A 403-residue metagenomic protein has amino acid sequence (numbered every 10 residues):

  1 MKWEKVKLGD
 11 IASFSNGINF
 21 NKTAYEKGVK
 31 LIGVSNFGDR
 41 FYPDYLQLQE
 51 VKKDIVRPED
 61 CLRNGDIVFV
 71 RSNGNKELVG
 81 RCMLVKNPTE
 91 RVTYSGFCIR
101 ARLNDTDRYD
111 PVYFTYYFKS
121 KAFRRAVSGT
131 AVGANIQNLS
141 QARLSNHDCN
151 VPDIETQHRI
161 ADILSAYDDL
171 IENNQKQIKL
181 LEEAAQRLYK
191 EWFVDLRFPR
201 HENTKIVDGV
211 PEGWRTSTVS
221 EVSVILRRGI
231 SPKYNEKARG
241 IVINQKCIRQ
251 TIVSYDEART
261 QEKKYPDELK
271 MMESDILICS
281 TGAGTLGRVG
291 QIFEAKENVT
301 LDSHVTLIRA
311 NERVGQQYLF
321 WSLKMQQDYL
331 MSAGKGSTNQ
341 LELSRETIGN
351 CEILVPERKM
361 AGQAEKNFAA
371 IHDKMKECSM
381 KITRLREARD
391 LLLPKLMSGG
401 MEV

Functional and structural regions predicted by a protein language model:
M1-I18, N146-D195, P199-I230, N350 (+3 more regions): Non-catalytic DNA-recognition/assembly elements of restriction-modification systems
K5-T23, S35-N73, T204, S217-Y234 (+1 more regions): Sequence-specific dsDNA recognition surfaces
N21-K27, G129-A131, H201-N203, P232-R239 (+1 more regions): Short coil/turn segments at secondary-structure boundaries
G33-V34, V56-K119, P266-D328, G334-G336 (+1 more regions): A short beta-sheet element
R91-F97, S128, V132-H158, N298-H304 (+1 more regions): A short glycine-rich beta-alpha junction/loop motif
K119-S120, N150: Well-ordered mid-protein domain cores that form the structural environment of catalytic cofactors
V289, Q317-Y318, L330-S332, M360-E365 (+1 more regions): Extended hydrophobic-aromatic, low-complexity segments
